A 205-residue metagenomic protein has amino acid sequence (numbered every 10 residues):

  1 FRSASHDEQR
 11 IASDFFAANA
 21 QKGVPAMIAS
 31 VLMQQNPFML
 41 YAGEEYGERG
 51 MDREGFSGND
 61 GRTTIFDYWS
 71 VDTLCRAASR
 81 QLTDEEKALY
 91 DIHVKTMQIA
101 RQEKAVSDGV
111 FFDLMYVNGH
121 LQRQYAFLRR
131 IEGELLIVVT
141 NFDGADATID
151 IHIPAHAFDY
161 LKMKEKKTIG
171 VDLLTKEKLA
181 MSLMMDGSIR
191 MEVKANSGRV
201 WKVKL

Functional and structural regions predicted by a protein language model:
F1-R2, D172: Structural signal for conserved beta-strand scaffold positions within catalytic alpha/beta enzyme cores
R2-S5, R10-K167: Loop/helix patches that line or flank the sugar-binding groove of alpha-linked glycan CAZymes
R10, D146, E177-M181, R199: Short, surface-exposed beta-strand/loop "edge" segments at domain boundaries and coil↔beta transitions
M97, R101, T175, S197-L205: A short, amphipathic alpha-helical segment
L128, V171, K202-K204: Residue-level detector of conserved, well-ordered beta-strand and adjacent loop positions that form binding/recognition
K167-D186: Solvent-exposed beta-strand/loop surfaces of large extracellular or lumenal domains
M181-L205: C-terminal beta-strand-rich structural cap/linker in extracellular carbohydrate-active enzymes
